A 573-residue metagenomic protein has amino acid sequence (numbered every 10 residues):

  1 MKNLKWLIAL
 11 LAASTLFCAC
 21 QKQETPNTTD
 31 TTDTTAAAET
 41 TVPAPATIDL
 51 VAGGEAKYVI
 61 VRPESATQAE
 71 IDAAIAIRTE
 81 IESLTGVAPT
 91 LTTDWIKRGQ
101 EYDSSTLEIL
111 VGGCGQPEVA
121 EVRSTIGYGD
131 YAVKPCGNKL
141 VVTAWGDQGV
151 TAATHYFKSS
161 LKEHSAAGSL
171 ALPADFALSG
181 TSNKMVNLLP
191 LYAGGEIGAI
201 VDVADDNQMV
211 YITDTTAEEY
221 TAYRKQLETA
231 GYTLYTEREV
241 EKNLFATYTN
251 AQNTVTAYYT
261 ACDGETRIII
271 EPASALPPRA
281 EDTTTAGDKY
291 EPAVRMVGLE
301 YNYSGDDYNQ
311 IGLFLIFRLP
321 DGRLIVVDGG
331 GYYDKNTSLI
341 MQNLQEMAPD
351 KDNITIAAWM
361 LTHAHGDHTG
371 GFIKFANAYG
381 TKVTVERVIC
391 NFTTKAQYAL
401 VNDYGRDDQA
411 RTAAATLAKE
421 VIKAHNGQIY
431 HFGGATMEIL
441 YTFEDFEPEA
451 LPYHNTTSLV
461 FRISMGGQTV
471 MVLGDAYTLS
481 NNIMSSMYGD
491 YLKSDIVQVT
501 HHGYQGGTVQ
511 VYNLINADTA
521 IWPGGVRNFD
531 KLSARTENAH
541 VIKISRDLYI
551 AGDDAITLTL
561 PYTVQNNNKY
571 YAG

Functional and structural regions predicted by a protein language model:
L16-A19: C-terminal motif of bacterial Sec signal peptides marking the signal peptidase cleavage site
Q21-Q23: Bacterial signal peptide processing site
T41-S182: Solvent-exposed alpha-helical segments and adjacent loops that form catalytic or protein-interaction surfaces
V42-V61, A177-T213, I269-P277: Compositionally biased P/S/T/G-rich terminal and signal peptide-adjacent segments that lie outside catalytic cores
G198-T260: A cross-family detector of function-defining hotspots
L276-I354, K423-K493, L558-G573: Core dinuclear metal-dependent hydrolase active-site scaffold
G322-R323, D334-C390, S486-Y504, N516-T519: Active-site metal-binding motif and surrounding structural segment of the metallo-beta-lactamase
R387, T393-N455, T519, G524-G573: Binuclear metal-ion centers of metallo-dependent hydrolases, dominated by the metallo-beta-lactamase
